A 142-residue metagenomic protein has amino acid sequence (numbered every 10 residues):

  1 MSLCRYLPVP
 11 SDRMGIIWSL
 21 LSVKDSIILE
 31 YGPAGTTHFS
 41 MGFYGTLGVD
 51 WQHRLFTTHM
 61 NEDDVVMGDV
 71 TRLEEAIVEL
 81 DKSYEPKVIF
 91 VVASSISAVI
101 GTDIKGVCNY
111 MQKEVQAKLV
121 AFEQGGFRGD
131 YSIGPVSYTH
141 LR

Functional and structural regions predicted by a protein language model:
M1-V49: N-terminal basic/disordered segments at the start of proteins
P8-S11, R128-V136: Peripheral docking tails and interdomain loops at the edges of cofactor- or intermediate-handling domains
V49-N61, L119-F127: Gly-rich Lys/Arg/Thr-decorated short loops/hinges at beta-loop-alpha junctions or inter-strand turns that position
H59, D63, M67, V99-T102: Structural boundary/hinge residues at secondary-structure and domain interfaces
V66-E79: Glycine-rich, highly charged phosphate/nucleotide-binding loops
D81-N109, A121-Q124, R128-I133: N-terminal glycine-rich phosphate/adenylate-binding segment common to multiple enzyme folds
T139-H140: Conserved small/polar residues in nucleotide/adenosyl-binding loops
